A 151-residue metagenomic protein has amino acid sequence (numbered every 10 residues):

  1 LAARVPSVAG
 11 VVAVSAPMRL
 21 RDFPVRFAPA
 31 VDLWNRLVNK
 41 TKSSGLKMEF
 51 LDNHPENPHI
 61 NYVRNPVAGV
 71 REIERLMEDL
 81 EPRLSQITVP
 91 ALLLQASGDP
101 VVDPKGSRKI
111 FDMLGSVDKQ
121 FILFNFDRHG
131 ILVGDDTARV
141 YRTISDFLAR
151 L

Functional and structural regions predicted by a protein language model:
L1-P6, V11: Short glycine-enriched nucleophile-adjacent loop and the immediately C-terminal alpha-helix near the catalytic center
V8, K119-Q120: Short, conserved active-site loop motifs that form the nucleotide-linked donor/cofactor pocket
V12, L92-L94, I122: Hydrophobic/aromatic beta-strand patches that form the interior of the parallel beta-sheet core in alpha/beta enzyme
A16-Q86, I122-L123, L132: The alpha/beta-hydrolase serine catalytic core
Q86-I87, L93-Q95, D99: Short beta-strand/loop motif that positions the catalytic acidic residue of the alpha/beta-hydrolase fold
V89, D103-D112, L123: Short alpha-helix in the alpha/beta-hydrolase fold that links the catalytic acid
G98-V102, G130: Acidic catalytic loop of the alpha/beta-hydrolase fold
Q120-L151: Catalytic active-site module of serine/aspartate enzymes centered on a nucleophile-bearing elbow/loop
